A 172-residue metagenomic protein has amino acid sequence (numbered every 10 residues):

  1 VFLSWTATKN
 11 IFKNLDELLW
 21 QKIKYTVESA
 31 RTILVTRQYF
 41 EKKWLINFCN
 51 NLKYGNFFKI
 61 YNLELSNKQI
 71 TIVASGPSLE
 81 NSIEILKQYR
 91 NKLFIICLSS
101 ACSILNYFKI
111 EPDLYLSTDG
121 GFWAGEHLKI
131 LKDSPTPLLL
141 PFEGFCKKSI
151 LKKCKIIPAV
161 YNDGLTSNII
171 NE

Functional and structural regions predicted by a protein language model:
V1-V73, P77-F94, S103, Y107-P112 (+2 more regions): N-terminal donor/sugar-recognition subdomains of glycan-related enzymes, prototypically the membrane-proximal stem
L98-C102, S117-A124, P141-F145, Y161-L165: Short, acidic/turn-prone active-site loops that include or flank metal/cofactor- and phosphate-binding residues
K147-E172: Active-site/ligand-binding-proximal alpha/beta "capping" segment
